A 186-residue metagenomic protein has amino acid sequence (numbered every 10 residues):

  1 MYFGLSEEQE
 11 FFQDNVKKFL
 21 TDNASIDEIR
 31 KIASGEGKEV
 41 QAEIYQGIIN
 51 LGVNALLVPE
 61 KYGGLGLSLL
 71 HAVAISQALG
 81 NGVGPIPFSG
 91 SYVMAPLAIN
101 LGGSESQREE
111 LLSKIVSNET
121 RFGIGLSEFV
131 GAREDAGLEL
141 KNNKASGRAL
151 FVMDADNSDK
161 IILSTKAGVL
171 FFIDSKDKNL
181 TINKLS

Functional and structural regions predicted by a protein language model:
M1-E8: Intrinsic disorder at enzyme termini
D14: Conserved "HGTGT" condensation-loop signature of ketosynthase/thiolase-family condensing enzymes that catalyze
E28-E36: C-terminal helix-coil-helix/basic helical segment that borders enzyme active sites and/or dimer interfaces and provides
E39-V53: Active-site-flanking structural segment that lines cofactor/substrate pockets
I49-E109, S117, D154-N157: Internal helix-loop-helix
E109, S113-S186: FAD-binding core of flavoproteins
